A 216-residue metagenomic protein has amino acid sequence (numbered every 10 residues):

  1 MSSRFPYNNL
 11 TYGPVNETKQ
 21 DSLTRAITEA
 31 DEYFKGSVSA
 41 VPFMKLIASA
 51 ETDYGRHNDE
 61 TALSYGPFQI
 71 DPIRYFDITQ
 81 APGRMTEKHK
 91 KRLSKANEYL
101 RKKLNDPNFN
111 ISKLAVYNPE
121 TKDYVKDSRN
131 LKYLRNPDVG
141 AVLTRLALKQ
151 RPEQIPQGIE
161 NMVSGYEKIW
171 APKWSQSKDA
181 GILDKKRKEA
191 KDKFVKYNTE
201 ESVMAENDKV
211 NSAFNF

Functional and structural regions predicted by a protein language model:
M1-N8, P14-D21, E201-F216: N-terminal secretory targeting signals
F5-D184: Catalytic glycan-binding domains that act on GlcNAc-containing polysaccharides
V163-F216: Long, amphipathic alpha-helical surface segments
